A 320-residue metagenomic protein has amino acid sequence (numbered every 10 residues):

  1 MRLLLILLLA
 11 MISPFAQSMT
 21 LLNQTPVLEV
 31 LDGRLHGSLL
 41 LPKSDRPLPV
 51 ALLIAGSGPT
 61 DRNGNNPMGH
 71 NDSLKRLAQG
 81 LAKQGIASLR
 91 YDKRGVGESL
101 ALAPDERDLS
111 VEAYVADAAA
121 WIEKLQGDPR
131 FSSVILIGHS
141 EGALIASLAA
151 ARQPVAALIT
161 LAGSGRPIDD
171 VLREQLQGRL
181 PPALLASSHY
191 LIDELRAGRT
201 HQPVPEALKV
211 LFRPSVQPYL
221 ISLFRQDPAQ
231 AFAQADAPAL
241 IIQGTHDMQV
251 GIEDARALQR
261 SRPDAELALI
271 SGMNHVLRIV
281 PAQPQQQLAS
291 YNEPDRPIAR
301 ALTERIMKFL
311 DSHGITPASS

Functional and structural regions predicted by a protein language model:
M19-D45: N-terminal cap/lid segment of alpha/beta-hydrolase-fold proteins
D45-P47, A51-G80: Short, surface-exposed "cap/lid" segments of acyl-processing enzymes
S73-L100: Conserved alpha/beta-hydrolase
E106-G127: Alpha/beta-hydrolase active-site loop
E123-G178: Primarily recognizes the serine-hydrolase "nucleophile elbow" in alpha/beta-hydrolase and SGNH/GDSL folds
I159-A229: Accessory cap/linker subdomain of secreted extracellular hydrolases
A235, I241-Q243: Short beta-strand/loop motif that positions the catalytic acidic residue of the alpha/beta-hydrolase fold
V276, A282-S320: Catalytic active-site module of serine/aspartate enzymes centered on a nucleophile-bearing elbow/loop
